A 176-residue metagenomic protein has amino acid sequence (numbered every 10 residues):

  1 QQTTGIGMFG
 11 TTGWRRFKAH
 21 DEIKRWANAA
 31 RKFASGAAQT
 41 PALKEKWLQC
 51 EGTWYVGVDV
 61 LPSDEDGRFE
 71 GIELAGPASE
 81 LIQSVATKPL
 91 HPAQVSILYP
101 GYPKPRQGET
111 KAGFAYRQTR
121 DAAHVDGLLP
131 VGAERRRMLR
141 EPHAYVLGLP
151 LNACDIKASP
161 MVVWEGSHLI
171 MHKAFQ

Functional and structural regions predicted by a protein language model:
Q1-K32: Fe(II)/2-oxoglutarate
F9, A27-Q176: Non-heme Fe(II) oxygenase catalytic core, chiefly the N-lobe of the double-stranded beta-helix
